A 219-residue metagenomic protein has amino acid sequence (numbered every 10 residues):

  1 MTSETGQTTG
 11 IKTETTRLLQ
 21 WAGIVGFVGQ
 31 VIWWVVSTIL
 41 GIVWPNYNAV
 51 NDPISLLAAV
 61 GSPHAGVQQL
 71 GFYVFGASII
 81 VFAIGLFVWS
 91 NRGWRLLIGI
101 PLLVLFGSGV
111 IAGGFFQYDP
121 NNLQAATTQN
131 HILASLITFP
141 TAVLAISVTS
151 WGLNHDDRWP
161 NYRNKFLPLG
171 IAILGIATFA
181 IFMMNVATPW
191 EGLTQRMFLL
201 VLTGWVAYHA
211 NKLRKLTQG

Functional and structural regions predicted by a protein language model:
M1-G10, G219: Short, intrinsically disordered terminal tails adjacent to the first/last structured region
I11-Y47, D52-P53, L57, G61-T217: Hydrophobic, aromatic-enriched alpha-helical segments typical of multi-pass transmembrane helices
